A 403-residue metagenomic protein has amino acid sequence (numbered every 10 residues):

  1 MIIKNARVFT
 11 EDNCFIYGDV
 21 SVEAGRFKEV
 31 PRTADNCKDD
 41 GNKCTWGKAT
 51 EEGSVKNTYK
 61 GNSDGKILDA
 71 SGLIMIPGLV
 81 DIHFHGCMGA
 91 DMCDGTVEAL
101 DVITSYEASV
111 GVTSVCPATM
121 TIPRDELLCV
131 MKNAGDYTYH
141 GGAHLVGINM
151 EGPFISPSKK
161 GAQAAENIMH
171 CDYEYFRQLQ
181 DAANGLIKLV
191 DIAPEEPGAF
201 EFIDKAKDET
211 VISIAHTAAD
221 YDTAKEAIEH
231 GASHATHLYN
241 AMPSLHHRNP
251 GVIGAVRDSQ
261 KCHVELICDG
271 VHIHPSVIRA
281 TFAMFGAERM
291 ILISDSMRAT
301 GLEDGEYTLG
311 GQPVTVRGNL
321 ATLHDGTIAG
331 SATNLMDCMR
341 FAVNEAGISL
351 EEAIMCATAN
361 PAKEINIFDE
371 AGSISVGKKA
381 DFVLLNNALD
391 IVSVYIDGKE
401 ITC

Functional and structural regions predicted by a protein language model:
M1-I3, C37-D101, S105: Replace "His-x-His-based motif
A6, K363, S373-C403: C-terminal cap of metal-dependent C-N hydrolases
L73-I74, I82, M92-H144, N167-A182 (+1 more regions): Alpha-helical scaffold segments that flank or form the walls of functional sites
H85, D101-V130, A143-S156, A183-E195 (+4 more regions): Divalent metal-dependent hydrolysis catalytic cores, especially in the metallo-beta-lactamase
Y106-C116, S156-N184, E226-L238, M242 (+2 more regions): Active-site gating loops and adjacent loop-to-helix segments of metal-dependent hydrolytic enzymes
M150, A206, A235, A342 (+1 more regions): Conserved, mostly hydrophobic/aromatic
D181-L302: Active-site core of metal-dependent hydrolases
A255-V264, G270, F282-S294, A299-L385: His/Asp/Glu-enriched, well-ordered alpha-helical/loop segment that forms or immediately abuts the divalent-metal
